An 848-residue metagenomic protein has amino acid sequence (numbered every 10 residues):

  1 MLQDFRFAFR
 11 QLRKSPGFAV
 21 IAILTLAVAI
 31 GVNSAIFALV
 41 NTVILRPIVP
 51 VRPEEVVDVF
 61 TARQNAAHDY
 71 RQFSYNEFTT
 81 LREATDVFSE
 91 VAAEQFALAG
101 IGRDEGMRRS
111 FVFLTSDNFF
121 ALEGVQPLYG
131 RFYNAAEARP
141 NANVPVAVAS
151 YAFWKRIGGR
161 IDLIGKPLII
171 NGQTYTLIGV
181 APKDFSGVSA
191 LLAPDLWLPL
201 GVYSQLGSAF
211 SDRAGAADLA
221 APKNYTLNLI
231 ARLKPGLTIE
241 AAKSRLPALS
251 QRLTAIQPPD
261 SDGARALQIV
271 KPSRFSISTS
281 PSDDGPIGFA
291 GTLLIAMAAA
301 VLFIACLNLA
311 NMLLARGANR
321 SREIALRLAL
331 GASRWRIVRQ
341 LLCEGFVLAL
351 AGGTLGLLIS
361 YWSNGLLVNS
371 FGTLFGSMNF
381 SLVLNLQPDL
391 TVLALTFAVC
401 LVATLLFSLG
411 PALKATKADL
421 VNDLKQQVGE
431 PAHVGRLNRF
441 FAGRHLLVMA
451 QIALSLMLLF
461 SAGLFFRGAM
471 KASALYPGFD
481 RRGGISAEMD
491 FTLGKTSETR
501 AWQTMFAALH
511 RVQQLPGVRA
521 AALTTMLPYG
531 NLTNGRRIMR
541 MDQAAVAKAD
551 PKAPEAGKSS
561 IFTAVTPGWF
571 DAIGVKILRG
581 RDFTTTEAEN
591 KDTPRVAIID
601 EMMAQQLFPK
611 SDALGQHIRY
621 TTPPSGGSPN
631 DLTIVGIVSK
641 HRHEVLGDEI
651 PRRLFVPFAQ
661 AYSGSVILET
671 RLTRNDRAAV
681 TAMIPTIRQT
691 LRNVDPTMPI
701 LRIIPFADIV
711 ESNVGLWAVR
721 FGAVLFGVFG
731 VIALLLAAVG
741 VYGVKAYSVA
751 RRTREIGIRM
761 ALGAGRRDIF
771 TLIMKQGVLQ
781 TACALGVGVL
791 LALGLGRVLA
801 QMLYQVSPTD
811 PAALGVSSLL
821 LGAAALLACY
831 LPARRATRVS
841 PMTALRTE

Functional and structural regions predicted by a protein language model:
M1-A19, F275-D283, M312-R339, C343 (+3 more regions): Alpha-helical transmembrane segments of integral membrane proteins
M1-F18, P50, G106-M107, P140-A142 (+8 more regions): Membrane-helix entry/capping segments
S15-V43, P47, A305-C306, A349-T354 (+3 more regions): Short, strongly hydrophobic transmembrane alpha-helices
V28-V57, S363-L374, L454-G483, A746 (+2 more regions): Alpha-helical transmembrane segments
I36-A38, Q268, A310, F346-L420 (+2 more regions): Small-residue-rich transmembrane alpha-helices
I48-L98, N224-N228, A472, Y476-A544: Membrane-proximal extracellular/periplasmic loop immediately following the first transmembrane helix
V112-A135, V144-T292, G365-S370, Q503-F721: Mid-to-C-terminal secondary-structure elements that act as membrane-proximal/extracytoplasmic interface segments
A305-A349, V428, V739-T781, L785 (+2 more regions): Interfacial "coupling" helices/loops that link adjacent transmembrane helices in transporter permeases
